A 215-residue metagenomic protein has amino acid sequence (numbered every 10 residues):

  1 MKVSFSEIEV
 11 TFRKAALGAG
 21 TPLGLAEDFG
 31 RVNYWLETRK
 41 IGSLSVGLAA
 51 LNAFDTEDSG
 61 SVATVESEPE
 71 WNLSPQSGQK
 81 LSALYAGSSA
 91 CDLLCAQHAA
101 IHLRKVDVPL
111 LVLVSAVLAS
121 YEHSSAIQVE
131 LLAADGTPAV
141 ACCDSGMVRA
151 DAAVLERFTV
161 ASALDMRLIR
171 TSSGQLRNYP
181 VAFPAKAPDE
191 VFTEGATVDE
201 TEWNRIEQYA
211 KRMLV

Functional and structural regions predicted by a protein language model:
M1, F5-L17, F29-V32: Generic N-terminal amphipathic, Lys/Arg-enriched alpha-helix
V3-E7, G42-V46, E70-Q76: Short, mixed-charge, low-aromatic patches
E7, G24, D28, L111: Short, well-structured alpha-helical interface segments that form or flank functional binding sites
R13, L25-E70: N-terminal low-complexity or amphipathic/hydrophobic leaders
L48-M147: A glycine-rich, acidic short-motif signal
R149-V215: Extended, charged low-complexity segments that frequently continue into or abut oligomerization scaffolds
